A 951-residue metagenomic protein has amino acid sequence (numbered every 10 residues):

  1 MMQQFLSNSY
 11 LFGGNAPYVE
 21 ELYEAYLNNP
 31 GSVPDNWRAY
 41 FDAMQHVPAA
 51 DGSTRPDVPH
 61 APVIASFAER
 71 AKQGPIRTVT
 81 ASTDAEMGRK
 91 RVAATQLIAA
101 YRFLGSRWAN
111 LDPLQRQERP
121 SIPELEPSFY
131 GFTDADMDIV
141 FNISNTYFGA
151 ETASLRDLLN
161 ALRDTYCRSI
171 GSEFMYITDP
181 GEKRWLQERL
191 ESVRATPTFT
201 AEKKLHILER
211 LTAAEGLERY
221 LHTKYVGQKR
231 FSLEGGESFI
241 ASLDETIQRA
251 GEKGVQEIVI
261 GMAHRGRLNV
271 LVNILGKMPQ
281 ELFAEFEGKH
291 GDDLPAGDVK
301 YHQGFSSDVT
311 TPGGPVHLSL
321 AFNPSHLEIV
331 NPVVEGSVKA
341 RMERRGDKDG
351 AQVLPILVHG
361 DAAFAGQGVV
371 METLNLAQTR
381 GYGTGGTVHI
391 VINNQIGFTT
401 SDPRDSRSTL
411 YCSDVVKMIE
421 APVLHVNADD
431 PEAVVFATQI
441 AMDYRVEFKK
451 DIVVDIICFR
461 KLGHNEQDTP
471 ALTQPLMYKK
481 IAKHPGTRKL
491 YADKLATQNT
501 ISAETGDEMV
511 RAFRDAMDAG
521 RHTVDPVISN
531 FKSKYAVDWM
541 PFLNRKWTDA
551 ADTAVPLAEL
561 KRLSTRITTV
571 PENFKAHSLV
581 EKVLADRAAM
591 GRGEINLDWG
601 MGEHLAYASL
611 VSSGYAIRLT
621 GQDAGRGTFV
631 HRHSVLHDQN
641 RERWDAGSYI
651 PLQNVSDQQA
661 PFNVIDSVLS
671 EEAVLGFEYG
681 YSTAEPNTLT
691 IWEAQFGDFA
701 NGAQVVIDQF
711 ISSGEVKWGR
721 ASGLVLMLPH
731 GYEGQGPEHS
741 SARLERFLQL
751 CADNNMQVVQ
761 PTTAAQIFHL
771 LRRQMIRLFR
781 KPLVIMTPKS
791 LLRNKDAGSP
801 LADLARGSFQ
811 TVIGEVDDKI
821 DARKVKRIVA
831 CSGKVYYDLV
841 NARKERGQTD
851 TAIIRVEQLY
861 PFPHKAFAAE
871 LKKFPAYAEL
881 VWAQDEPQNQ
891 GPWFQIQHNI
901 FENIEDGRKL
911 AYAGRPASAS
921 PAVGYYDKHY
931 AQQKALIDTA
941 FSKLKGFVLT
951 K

Functional and structural regions predicted by a protein language model:
M2-F5, L11-F12, T384-S502, W718-A721 (+3 more regions): Thiamine diphosphate
M2-P48: Subset of Sec-pathway N-terminal targeting signals
M44-F239, V255: Extended, charge-enriched "interface" segments that sit outside catalytic cores
L97-P113, E245-I274, H359-Q378, K449 (+4 more regions): Conserved phosphate/anionic-ligand binding catalytic regions in large, soluble enzymes, centered on
Y101-L104, W108-D112, Q117-F141, N145-T152 (+8 more regions): Glycine/aspartate-rich loop-and-adjacent alpha/beta segment that forms the canonical ThDP
A195-L217, F283-E335, K339-G346, Y649 (+1 more regions): Active-site cores of enzymes that catalyze phosphoryl transfer or operate on phosphate-rich substrates
Q256-E420, L424, F629-E685: Cofactor-binding active-site loop characterized by glycine-rich and histidine/acidic residues
T487-R488, K494, Q498, S502-I617: Hard-cation-handling environments
